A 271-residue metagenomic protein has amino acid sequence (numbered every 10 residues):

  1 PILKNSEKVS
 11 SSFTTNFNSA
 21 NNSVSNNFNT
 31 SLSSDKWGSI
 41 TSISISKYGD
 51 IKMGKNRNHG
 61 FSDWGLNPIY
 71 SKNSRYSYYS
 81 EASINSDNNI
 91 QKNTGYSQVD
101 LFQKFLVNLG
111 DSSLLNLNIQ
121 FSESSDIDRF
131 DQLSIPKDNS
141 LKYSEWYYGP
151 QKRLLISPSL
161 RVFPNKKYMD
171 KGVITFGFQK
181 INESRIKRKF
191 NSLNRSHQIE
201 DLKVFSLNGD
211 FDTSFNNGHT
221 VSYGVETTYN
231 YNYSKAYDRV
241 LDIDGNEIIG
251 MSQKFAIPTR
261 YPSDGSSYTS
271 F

Functional and structural regions predicted by a protein language model:
P1, N116-E145, K189-S192: C-terminal/domain-terminus segments
P1-T14: A beta-strand signature from Gram-negative outer-membrane beta-barrel systems, especially the internal plug domain
F13, T41, Q103-F105, I174 (+1 more regions): Generic structural signal for conserved hydrophobic packing positions in ordered secondary structure
N18-N22, S31-S33, N85, N89-Q98 (+4 more regions): Short sequence motifs at beta-strands and strand-loop junctions characteristic of Gram-negative outer-membrane
N21-Y48, N58-D126, K152-L154, N216: Transmembrane beta-barrel wall of Gram-negative outer-membrane proteins
I51: Acidic/His-rich segments in extracytoplasmic proteins that coordinate ligands and/or metal ions
N56-G65, S71, D131-L141, R188-H197 (+1 more regions): Flexible, surface-exposed loop regions and adjacent strand-edge segments of Gram-negative outer-membrane beta-barrel
N108-S122, Q151-F271: Face-selective signature of the C-terminal outer-membrane beta-barrel domain
